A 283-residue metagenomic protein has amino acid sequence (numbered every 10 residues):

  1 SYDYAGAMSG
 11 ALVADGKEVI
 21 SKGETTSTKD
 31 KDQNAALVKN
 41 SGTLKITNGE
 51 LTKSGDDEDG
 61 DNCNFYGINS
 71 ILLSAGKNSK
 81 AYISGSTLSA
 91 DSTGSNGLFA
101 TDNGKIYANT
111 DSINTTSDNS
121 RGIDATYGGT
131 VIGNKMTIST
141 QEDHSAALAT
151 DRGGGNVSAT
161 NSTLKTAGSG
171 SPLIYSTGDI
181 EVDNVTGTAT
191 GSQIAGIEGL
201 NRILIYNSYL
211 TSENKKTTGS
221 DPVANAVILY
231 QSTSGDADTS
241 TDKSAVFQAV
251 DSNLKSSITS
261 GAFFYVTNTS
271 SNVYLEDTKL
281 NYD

Functional and structural regions predicted by a protein language model:
S1-D56: N-terminal segments that cap or nucleate solenoid repeat domains
Y2-A11, D30-L37, G60-S74, S92-F99 (+7 more regions): Extracellular beta-strand/beta-solenoid scaffold signature
G16-K17, D30, G42, G55 (+16 more regions): Periodic glycine anchor positions in long extracellular repeat architectures
E18-G23, T43-G49, K80-G85, K105-D111 (+6 more regions): All-beta strand scaffolds that present successive hydrophobic residues in beta-strands
T25-T28, E50-D56, T87-A90, S112-D118 (+7 more regions): Beta-rich extracellular carbohydrate-active architectures
S41, V246, A262-F263, N281: Intrinsic disorder/low-structure terminal segments
L98, D102, N109, N119-Y127 (+3 more regions): Contiguous N-terminal and early-domain "leader" segments and peripheral loops that mark the onset or edge of a domain
